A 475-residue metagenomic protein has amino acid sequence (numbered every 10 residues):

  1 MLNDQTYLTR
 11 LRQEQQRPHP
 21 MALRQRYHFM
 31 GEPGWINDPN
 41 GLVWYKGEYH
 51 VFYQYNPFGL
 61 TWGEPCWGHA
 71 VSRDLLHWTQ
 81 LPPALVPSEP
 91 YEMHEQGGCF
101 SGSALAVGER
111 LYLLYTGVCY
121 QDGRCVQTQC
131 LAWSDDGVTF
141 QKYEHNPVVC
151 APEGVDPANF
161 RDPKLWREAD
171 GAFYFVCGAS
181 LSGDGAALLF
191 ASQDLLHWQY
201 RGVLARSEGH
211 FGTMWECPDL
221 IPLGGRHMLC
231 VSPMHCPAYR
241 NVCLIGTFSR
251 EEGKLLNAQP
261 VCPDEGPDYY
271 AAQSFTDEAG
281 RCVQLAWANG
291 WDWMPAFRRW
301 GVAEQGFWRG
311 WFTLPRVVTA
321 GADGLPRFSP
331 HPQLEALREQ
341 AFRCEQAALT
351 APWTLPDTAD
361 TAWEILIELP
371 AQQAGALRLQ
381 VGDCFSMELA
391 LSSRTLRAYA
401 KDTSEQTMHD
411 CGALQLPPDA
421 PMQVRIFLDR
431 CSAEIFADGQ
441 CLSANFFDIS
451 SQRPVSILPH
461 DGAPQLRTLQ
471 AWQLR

Functional and structural regions predicted by a protein language model:
M1-D162, R167-F211, P222-G266, A288-C344 (+3 more regions): Beta-rich carbohydrate-recognition and catalytic domains
T9-Q15, F248-Y270, F275-R475: Beta-rich accessory regions
A104, L165, L220, C243 (+3 more regions): Short beta-strand element of the conserved SAM-dependent methyltransferase core
T213-P218, Y269-A272: Repeated scaffold domains used in trafficking and secretory/extracellular systems, primarily beta-propellers
